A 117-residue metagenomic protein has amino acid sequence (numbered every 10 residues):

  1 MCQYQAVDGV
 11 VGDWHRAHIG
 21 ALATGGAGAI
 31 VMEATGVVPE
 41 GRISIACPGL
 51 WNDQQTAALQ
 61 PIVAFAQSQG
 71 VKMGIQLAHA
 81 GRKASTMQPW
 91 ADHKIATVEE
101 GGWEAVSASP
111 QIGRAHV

Functional and structural regions predicted by a protein language model:
M1-A80, A84-P89: N-terminal capping/small domains of soluble enzymes
A64, A78-R114: Non-globular sequence segments
